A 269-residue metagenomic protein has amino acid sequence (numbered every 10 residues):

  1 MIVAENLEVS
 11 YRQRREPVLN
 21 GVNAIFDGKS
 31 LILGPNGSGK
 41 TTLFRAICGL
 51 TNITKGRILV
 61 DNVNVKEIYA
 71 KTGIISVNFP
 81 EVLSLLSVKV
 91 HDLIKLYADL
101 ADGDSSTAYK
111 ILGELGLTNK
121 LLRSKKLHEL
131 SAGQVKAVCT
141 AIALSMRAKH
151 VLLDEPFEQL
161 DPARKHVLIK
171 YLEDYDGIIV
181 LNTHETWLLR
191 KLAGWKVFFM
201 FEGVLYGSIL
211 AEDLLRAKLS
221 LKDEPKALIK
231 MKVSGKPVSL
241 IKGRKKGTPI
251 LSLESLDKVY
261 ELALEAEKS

Functional and structural regions predicted by a protein language model:
M1-V22, F26: A short, flexible loop at the N-terminus of ABC-type nucleotide-binding domains that lies
S30, T41-L50: Short, conserved post-Walker A segment of ABC-type ATPase nucleotide-binding domains
G34-G39: Walker A (P-loop) phosphate-binding loop of ABC-type ATPase nucleotide-binding domains
G49, G56-K71: Conserved ABC transporter NBD signature motif
V77-D102: Q-loop/switch helix immediately C-terminal to the Walker
K126-L130: Conserved ABC ATPase signature
C139-T140: Hydrophobic anchor residue at the start of the ABC signature
F157-E158: Short loop immediately C-terminal to the Walker-B catalytic DE motif in ABC-type ATPase nucleotide-binding domains
